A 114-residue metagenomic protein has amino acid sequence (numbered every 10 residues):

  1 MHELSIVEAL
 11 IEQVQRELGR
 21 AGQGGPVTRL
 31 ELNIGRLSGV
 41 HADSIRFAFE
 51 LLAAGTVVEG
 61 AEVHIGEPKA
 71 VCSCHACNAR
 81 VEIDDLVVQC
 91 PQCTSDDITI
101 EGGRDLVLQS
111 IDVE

Functional and structural regions predicted by a protein language model:
M1-A61: Long, charged N-terminal interaction/targeting segments
E62-K69, A79-D84: Short, flexible, mixed-charge glycine/proline-rich loop motifs that serve as phosphate/nucleic-acid-contacting
C72, V88, L106: Cys/His-enriched microdomains
C74-C77, C90-C93: Short cysteine-rich clusters marking metal-coordination/redox-active sites
E82, I98-T99: Short functional micro-motifs and their immediate structural scaffolds
L86-V87, C93-D97: Cysteine-cluster motifs in flexible loop/terminal segments that predominantly coordinate metals
S110-E114: Short hydrophobic/aromatic patches at helix-to-coil boundaries
